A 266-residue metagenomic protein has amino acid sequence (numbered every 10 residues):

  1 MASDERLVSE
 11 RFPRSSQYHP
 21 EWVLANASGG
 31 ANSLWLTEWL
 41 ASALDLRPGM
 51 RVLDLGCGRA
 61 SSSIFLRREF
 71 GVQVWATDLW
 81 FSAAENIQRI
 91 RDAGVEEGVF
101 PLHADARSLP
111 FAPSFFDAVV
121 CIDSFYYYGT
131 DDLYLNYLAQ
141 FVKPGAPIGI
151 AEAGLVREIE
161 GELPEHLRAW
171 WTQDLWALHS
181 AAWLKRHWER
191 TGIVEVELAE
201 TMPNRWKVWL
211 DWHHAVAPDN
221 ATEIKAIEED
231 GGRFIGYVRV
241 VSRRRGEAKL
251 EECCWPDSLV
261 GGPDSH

Functional and structural regions predicted by a protein language model:
P20, A153-L175: Short, glycine-/aromatic-enriched active-site segment of Class I SAM-dependent methyltransferases
A31-P48: Conserved alpha-helix/loop element of class I SAM-dependent methyltransferases that forms part of the SAM/SAH-binding
L53, R59-S108: Class I SAM-dependent methyltransferase SAM/SAH-binding core
R107-V119: A short acidic, Gly/Pro-enriched loop at the edge of an enzyme's catalytic core that lines a small-molecule cofactor
A118-T130: A short SAM/SAH-binding and catalytic strip from SAM-dependent methyltransferases
D132-P147: A short glycine-rich, Lys/Arg-flanked "PGG" loop and its adjoining helix->strand segment in the class I
W176-G192: Short alpha-helix
E197-H266: Conserved Class I S-adenosyl-L-methionine
